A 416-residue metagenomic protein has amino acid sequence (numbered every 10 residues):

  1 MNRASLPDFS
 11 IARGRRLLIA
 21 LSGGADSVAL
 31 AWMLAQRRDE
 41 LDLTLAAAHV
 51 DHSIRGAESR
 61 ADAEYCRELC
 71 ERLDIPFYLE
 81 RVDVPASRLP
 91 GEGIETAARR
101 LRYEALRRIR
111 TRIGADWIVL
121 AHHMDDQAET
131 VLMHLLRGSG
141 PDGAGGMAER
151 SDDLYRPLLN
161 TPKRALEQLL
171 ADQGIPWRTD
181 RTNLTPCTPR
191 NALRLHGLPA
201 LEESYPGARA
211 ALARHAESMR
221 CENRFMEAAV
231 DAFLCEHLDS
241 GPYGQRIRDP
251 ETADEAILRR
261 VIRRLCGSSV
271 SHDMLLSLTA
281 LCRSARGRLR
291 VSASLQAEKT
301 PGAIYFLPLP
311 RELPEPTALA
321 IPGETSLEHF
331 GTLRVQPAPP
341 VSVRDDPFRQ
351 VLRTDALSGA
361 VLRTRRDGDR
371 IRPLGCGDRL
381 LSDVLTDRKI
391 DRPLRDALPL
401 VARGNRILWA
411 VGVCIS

Functional and structural regions predicted by a protein language model:
M1-E202, A228: Core alpha/beta nucleotide-donor-binding catalytic domains of modification enzymes
N2-S5, F9-D26, R38, A46 (+6 more regions): AMP-forming adenylation/ATP pyrophosphatase catalytic core
L89-E92, S139, T161, T188 (+5 more regions): Short coil/turn linker and secondary-structure boundary residues
E202-L212: Inter-helical turn/loop segments and adjacent helix faces that build the functional surface of alpha-helical bundle
